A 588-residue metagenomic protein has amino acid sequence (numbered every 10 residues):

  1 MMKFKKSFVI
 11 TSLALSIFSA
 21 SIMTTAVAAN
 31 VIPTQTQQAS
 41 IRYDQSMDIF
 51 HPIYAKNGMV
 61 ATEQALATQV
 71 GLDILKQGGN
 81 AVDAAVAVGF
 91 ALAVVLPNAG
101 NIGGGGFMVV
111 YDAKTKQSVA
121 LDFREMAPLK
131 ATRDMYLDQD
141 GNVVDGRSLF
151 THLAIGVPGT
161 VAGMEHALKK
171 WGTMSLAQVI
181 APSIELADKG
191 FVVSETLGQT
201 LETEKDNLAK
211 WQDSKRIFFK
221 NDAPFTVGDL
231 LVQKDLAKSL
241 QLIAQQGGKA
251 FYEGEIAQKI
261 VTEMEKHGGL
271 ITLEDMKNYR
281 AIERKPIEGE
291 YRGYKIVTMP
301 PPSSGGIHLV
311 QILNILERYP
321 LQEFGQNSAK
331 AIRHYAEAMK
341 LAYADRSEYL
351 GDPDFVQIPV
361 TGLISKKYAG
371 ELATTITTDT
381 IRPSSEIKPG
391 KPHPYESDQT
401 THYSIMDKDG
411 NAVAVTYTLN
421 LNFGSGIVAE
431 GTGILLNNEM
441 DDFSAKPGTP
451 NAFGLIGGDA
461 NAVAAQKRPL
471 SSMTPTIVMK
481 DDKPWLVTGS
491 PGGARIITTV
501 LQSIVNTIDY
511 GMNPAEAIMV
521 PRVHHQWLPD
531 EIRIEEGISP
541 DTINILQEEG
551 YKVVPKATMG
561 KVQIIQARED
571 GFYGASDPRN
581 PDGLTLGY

Functional and structural regions predicted by a protein language model:
M2-S12: Bacterial N-terminal signal peptides that target proteins for export
S12-I22: Bacterial N-terminal signal peptides
N30-Q69, A81-V82, V86-G247, F251-E253 (+4 more regions): Noncatalytic scaffold domains of N-terminal-nucleophile
I74-L75, A162-K170, Q246-E253, Q258 (+1 more regions): Alpha-helical support elements that line or immediately flank enzyme active sites and cofactor-binding pockets
V94-A120, L270-T272, A412-K480, Y510 (+1 more regions): Active-site rim segments in enzyme catalytic domains, especially the processed small/beta chain of N-terminal
G105-D112, T401-I405, P475-I477, K561-A567: Short beta-strand scaffold segments in enzyme catalytic cores
R318-T418, G431-T432, P447-G448: Internal maturation/activation junctions in enzymes
K467, D509-A557: Extended C-terminal subregions enriched in glycine
